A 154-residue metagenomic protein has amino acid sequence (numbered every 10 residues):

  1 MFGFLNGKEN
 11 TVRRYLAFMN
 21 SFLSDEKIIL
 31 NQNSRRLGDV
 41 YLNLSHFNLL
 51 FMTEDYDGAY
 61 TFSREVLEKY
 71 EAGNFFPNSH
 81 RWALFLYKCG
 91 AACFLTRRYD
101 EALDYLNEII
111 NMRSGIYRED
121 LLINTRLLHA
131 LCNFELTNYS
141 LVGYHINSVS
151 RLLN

Functional and structural regions predicted by a protein language model:
M1, E26-N43, G73-L84, R113-R126 (+1 more regions): Alpha-solenoid helical repeat architecture
M1-S24: Internal metal/ion-chelating core segments
K8-V12, Y56-D57, Y99, Y139: TPR-repeat structural position
T11, Y15, R35, H46 (+1 more regions): Extended accessory and catalytic-adjacent subdomains in large enzymes
L16-L30, Y60-F75, L103-G115, N147-N154: Amphipathic alpha-helical segments of tetratricopeptide repeats
G38-N48, M52, R81-A91, L95 (+2 more regions): "A position-specific structural signal for the A-helix of alpha-solenoid helical repeats
F47-Y60, L67, W82, G90-A92 (+2 more regions): Cytosolic nucleotide-utilizing catalytic cores of signal-transduction proteins
N111-N154: Active-site/pore-lining binding-face segments in mid-to-C-terminal subdomains
